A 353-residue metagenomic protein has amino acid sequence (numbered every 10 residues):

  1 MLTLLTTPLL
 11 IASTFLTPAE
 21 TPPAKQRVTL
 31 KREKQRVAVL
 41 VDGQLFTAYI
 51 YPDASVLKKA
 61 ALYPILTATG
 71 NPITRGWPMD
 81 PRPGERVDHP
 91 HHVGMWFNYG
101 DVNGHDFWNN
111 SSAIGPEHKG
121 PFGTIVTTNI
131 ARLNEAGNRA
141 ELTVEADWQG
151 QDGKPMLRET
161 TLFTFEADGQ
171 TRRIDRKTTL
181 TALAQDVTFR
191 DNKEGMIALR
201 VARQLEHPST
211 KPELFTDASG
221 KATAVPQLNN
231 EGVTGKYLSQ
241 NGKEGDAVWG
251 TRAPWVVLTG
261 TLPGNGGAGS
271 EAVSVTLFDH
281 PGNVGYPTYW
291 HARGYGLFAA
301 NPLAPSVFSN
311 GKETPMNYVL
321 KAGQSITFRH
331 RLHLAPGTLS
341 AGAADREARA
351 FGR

Functional and structural regions predicted by a protein language model:
L5-R27: Bacterial Sec-dependent signal peptides at the C-terminal "C-region" and cleavage site
E20-P90, K177, G337-L339, D345: Beta-strand-rich N-terminal accessory domains
P52-A54, A60-P64, D168-T216, Q227: Acidic (Asp/Glu-rich), glycine- and aromatic
V56-S111, T216-P254: Extracellular/lumen-exposed scaffold segments
D88-Q170: Extended, loop-rich substrate-binding clefts of extracytoplasmic carbohydrate-active enzymes
A146-G150, F163-A167, L180-A184, V201-L205 (+1 more regions): Beta-strand elements of well-folded, non-transmembrane domains
K193-V284: Active-site/ligand-binding surface loops and adjacent short beta/alpha elements that line catalytic pockets across
V275-R353: Beta-strand-rich recognition/accessory modules
